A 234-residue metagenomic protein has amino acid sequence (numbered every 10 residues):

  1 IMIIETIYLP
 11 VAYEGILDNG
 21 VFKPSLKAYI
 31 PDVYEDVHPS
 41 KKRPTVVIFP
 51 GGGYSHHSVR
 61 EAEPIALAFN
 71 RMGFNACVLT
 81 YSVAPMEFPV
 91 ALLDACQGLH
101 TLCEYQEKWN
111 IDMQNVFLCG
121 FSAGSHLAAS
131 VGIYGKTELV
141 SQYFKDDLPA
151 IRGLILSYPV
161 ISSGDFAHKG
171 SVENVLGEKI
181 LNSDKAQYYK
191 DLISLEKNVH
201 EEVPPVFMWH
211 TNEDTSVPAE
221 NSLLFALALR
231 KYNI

Functional and structural regions predicted by a protein language model:
I1-I234: Alpha/beta-hydrolase superfamily serine-hydrolase fold, recognizing
